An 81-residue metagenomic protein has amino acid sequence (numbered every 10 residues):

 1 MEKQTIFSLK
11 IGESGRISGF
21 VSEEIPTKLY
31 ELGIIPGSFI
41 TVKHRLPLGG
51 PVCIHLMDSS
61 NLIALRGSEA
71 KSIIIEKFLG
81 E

Functional and structural regions predicted by a protein language model:
M1-E81: Compact, glycine-rich, soluble single-domain proteins
